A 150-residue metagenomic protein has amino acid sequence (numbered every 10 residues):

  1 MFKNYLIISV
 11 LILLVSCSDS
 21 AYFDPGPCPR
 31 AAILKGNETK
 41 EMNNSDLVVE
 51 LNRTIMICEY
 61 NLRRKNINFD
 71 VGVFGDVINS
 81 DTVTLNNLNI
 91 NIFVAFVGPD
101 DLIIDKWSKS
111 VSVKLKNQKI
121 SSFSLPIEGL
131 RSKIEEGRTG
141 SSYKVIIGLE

Functional and structural regions predicted by a protein language model:
F2-V10: Sec-dependent signal peptide recognition, specifically the positively charged N-region followed immediately by
L13-S16: C-terminal motif of bacterial Sec signal peptides marking the signal peptidase cleavage site
S18-A21: Bacterial signal peptide processing site
D24-S45: Post-signal peptide N-terminal segment of mature Sec-exported envelope proteins
S45-D46, M56-D70, N79-N86, D100 (+1 more regions): Short, solvent-exposed beta-strand/turn "edge" segments of beta-rich domains on protein surfaces
N68-F74, N91, I146: One-face residue pattern on beta-strands with alternating periodicity enriched for small/polar residues
L88-D101, V145-L149: Extended low-complexity, serine/threonine- and proline-enriched intrinsically disordered segments
W107-S141: Short, solvent-exposed, Trp/other aromatic-anchored flexible loops in extracytoplasmic proteins
